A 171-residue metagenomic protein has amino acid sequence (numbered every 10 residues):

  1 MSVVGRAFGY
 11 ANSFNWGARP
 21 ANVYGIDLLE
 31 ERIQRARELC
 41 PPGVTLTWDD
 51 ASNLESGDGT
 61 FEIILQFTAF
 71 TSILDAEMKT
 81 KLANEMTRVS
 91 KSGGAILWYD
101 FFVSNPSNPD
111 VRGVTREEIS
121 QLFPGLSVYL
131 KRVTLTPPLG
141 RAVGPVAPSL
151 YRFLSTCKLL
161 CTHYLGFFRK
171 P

Functional and structural regions predicted by a protein language model:
V3-N53: Class I SAM-dependent methyltransferase SAM/SAH-binding core
S52-I64: A short acidic, Gly/Pro-enriched loop at the edge of an enzyme's catalytic core that lines a small-molecule cofactor
N53, T71-S72, V103: Active-site micro-motifs of SAM-dependent methyltransferase domains
E62-E77: A short SAM/SAH-binding and catalytic strip from SAM-dependent methyltransferases
T80-S92: A short glycine-rich, Lys/Arg-flanked "PGG" loop and its adjoining helix->strand segment in the class I
G93-F101: Conserved beta-strand signature within the Rossmann-like core of class I S-adenosyl-L-methionine
D110-V133: Short alpha-helix
E117, L130-P171: A C-terminal cap/extension of S-adenosyl-L-methionine-dependent methyltransferases that defines the acceptor-substrate
